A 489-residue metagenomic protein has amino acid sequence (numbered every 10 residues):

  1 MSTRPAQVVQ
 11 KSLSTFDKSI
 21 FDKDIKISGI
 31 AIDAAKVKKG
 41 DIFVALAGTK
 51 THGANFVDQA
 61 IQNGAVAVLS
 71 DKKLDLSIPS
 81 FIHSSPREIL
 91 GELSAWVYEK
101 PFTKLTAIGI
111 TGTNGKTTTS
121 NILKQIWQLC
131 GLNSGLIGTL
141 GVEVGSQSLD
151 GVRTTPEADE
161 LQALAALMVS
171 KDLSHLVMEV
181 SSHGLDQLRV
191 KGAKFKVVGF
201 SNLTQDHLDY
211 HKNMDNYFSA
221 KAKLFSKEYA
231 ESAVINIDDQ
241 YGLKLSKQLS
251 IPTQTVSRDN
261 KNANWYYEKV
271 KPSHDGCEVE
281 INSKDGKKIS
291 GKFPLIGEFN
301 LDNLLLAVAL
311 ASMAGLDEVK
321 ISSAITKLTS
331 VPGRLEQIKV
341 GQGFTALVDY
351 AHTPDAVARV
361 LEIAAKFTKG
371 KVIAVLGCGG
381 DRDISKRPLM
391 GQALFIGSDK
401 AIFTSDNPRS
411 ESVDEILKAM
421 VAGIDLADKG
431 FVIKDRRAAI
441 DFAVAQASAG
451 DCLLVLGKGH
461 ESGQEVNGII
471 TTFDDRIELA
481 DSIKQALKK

Functional and structural regions predicted by a protein language model:
M1-E92, W96, Q240, Y266-K271 (+6 more regions): N-terminal leader/targeting and accessory segments in enzymes
M1-F21, K39-I42, H52-N55, Q128 (+4 more regions): ATP-dependent carboxylate-amine ligase
S12, F16, L90-I237, Y241-P252 (+4 more regions): Phosphate-binding loop of NTP-binding sites
F21-I30, L90-L93, P156-D159, M178-L185 (+5 more regions): Short gly/ser/thr-rich secondary-structure transition/capping motifs
V66-K72, A233-I237, V375-L376, D399-N407: Short internal beta-strands
S70-S77, K171, F195-A346, K369 (+1 more regions): Acidic, Mg2+-coordinating active-site environments of NTP-dependent enzymes
L76-S77, V144-S148, Q205-H211, R382 (+2 more regions): A short acidic, helix-capping loop that chelates divalent metal ions and anchors anionic groups
